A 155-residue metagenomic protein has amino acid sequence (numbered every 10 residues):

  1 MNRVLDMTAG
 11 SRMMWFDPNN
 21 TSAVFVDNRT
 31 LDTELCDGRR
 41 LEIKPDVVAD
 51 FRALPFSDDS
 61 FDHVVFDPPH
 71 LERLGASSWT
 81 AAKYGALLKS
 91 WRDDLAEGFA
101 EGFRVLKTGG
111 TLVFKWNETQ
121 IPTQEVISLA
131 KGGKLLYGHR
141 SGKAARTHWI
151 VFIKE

Functional and structural regions predicted by a protein language model:
M1-E155: Class I S-adenosyl-L-methionine-dependent methyltransferase catalytic core
